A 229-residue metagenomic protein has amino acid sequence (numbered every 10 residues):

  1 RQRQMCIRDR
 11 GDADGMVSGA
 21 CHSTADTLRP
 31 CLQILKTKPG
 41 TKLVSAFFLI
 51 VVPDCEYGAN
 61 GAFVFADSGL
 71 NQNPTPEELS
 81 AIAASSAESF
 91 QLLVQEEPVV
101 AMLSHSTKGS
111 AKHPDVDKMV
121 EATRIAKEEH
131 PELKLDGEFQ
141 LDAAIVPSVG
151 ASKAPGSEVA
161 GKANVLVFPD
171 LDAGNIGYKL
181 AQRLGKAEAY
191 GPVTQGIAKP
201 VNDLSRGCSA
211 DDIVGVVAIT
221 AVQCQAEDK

Functional and structural regions predicted by a protein language model:
Q2-I7: Short, small-residue-biased leader/transition segments that mark boundaries at the very start of proteins
R8, F90-Q91, T220: Hydrophobic pocket-lining residues that define ligand/cofactor binding sites across diverse proteins
D12-D14, A163: Short, high-confidence coil segments that cap the C-terminus of an alpha-helix and link into the following beta-strand
H22: Extended, Lys/Arg-enriched charged tracts that mediate electrostatic binding to polyanionic substrates
D26, K108-S110, N175: Short, solvent-exposed loop/turn segments at secondary-structure junctions
P30-P76, R124-K229: Glycine-rich phosphate/nucleotide-binding loop
L70-D136, Q140: A glycine- and small/hydrophobic-rich beta-loop-beta segment that serves as a flexible "lid/hinge" or phosphate-binding
